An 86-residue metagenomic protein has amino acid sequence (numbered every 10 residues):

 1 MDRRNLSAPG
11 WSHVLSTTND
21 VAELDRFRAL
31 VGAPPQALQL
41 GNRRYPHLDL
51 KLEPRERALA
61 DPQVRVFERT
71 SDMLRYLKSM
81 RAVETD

Functional and structural regions predicted by a protein language model:
M1-D2, L24: An N-terminal amphipathic alpha-helical segment
D2-R3, N42: Short, intrinsically disordered low-complexity segments
R3-S16: Short glycine-/aliphatic-rich beta-strand segments at the starts of folded cytosolic domains
R4, N19, E53-R55: Generic structural motif
A8, N42-R44: Short acidic/glycine-enriched loop/turn segments that link adjacent beta-strands
S16-T18, H47-L48: Charged, low-complexity surface patches
N19-L40: A short, structured beta-strand/loop element
R44-D86: Short, compact, well-ordered microdomains
